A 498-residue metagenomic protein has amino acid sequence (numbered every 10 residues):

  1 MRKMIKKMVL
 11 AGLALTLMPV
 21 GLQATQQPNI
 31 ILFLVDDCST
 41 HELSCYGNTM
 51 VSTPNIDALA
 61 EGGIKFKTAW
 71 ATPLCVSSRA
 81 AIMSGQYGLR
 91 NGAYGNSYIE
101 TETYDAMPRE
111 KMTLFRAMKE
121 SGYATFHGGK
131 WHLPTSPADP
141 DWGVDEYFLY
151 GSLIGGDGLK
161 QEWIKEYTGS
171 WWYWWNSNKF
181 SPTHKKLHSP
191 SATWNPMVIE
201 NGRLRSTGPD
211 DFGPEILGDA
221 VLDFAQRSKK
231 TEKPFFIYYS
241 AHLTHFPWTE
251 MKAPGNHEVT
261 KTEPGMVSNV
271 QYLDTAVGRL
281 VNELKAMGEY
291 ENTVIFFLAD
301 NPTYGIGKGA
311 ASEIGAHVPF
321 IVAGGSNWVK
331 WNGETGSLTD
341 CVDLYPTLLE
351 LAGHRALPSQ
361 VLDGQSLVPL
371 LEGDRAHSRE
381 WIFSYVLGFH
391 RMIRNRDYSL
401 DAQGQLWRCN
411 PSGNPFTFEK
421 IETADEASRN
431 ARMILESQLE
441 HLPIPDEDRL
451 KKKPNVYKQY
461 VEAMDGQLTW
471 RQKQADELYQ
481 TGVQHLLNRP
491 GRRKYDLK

Functional and structural regions predicted by a protein language model:
M1-L10: Bacterial N-terminal signal peptides that target proteins for export
M8-V9, L17-P19: Sec-dependent, cleavable N-terminal signal peptides
L13-A14, L22-G404, C409-S437, K451 (+1 more regions): Formylglycine-dependent sulfatase
P445-R449: Extracytoplasmic
